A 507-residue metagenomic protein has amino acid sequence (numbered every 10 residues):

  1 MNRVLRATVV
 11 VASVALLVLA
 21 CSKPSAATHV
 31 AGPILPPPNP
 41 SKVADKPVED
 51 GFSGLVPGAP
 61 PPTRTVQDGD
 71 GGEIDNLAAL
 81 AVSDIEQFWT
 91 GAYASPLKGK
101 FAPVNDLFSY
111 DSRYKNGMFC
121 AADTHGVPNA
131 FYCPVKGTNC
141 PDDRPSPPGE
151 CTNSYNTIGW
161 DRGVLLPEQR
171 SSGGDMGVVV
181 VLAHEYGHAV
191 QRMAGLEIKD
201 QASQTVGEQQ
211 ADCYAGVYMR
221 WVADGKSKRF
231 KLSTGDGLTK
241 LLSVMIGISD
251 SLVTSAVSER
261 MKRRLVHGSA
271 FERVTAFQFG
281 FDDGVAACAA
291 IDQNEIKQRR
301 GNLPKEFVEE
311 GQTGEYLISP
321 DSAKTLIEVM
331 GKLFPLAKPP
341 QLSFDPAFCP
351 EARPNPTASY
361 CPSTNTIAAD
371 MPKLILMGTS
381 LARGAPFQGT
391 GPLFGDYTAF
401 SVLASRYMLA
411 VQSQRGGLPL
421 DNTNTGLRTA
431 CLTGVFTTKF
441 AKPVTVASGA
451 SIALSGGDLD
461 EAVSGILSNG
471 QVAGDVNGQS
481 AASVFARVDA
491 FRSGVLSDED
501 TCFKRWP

Functional and structural regions predicted by a protein language model:
M1-T28: Secretory targeting and sorting signals
T28-V127, A286-C361, T501: A metal-dependent hydrolase signature that marks the N-terminal structural subdomain at the beginning of catalytic folds
D68, G72-D75, E197-D212, L265 (+1 more regions): Active-site metal-coordination segments of metallo-dependent hydrolases
S112-G159, D345-A368, I375-R383: Catalytic zinc-binding patch centered on the HExxH motif and its immediate surroundings that defines zinc-dependent
T157-D161, A189-Q191, D212-C213, V217-M219 (+2 more regions): Structural recognition of the beta-strand scaffold that forms the well-ordered cores of secreted hydrolase catalytic
V164-V180, D200-S203, L376-S401, G417-T423: Short pre-active-site segment immediately N-terminal to the catalytic Zn-binding motif
Y186-A202, V217-A223, R406-D421, F436-A441: Catalytic Zn2+-binding segment of zinc metalloproteases
V222-A289, F440-P507: Long, well-structured alpha-helical subdomains associated with metal-dependent extracellular/ecto-lumenal hydrolases
